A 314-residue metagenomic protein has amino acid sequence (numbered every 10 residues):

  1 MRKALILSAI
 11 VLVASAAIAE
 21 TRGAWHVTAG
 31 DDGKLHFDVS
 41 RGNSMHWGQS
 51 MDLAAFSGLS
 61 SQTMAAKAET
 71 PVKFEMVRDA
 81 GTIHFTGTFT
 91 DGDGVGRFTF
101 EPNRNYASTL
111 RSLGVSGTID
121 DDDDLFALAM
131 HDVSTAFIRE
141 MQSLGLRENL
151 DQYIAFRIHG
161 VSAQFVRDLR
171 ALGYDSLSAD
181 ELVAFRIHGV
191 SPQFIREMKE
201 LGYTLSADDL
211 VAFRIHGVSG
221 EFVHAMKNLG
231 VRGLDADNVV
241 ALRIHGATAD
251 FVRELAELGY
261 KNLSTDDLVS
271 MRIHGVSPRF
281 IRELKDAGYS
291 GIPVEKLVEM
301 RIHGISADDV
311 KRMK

Functional and structural regions predicted by a protein language model:
M1-A4: Positively charged n-region of N-terminal signal peptides that target proteins for export
A14-A16: N-terminal signal peptide c-region/cleavage motif recognized by signal peptidases
I18-K314: General marker for long, soluble alpha-helical cores
